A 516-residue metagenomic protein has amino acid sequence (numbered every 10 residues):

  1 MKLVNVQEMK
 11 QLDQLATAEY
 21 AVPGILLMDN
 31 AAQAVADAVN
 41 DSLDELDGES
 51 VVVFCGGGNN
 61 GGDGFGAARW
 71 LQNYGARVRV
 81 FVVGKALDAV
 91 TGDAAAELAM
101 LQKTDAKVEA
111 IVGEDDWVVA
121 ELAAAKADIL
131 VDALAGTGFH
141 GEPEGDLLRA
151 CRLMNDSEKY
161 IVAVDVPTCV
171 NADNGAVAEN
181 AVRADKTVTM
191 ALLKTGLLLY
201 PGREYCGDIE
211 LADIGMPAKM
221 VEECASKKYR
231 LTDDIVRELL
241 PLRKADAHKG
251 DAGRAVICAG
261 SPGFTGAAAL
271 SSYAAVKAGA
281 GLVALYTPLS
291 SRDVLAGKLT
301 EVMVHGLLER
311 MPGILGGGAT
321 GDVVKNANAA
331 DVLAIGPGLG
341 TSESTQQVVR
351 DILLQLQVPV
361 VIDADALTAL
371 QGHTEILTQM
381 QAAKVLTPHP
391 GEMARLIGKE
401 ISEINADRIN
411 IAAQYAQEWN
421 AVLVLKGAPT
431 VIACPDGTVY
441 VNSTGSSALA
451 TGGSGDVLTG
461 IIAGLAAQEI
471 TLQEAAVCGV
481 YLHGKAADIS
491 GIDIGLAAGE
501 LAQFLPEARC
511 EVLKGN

Functional and structural regions predicted by a protein language model:
M1-G84, T91, A95, L197-V360 (+3 more regions): Small-residue (G/A/S/T)-rich helix-start motifs and N-terminal tracts that mark the onset
D37-L134, E142-V164: Nucleotide and nucleotide-moiety/phosphate-recognizing core
G113-W117, V166-A172, T195, L367-L370: Short acidic loop-to-helix transition motifs that present clustered carboxylates
V118, A125-E142, L333-G340, Q417 (+1 more regions): Glycine-rich phosphate-binding loop
A124-I129, L134-S226: Internal gly/pro-rich beta-alpha loop/helix module that stabilizes soluble enzyme cofactors or their anionic handles
